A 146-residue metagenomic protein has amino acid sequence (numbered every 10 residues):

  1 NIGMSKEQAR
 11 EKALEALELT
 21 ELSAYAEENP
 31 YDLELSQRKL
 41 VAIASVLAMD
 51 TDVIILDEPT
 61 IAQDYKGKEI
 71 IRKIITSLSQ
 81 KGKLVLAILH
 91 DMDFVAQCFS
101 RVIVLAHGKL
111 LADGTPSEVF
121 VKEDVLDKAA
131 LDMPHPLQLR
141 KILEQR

Functional and structural regions predicted by a protein language model:
E7-Y25: Conserved ABC ATPase "signature" region
N29-L33: Conserved ABC ATPase signature
L89-H90: H-loop/switch region of ABC-family ATPase nucleotide-binding domains
V95-Q97: A short, surface-exposed alpha-helical micro-motif characterized by mixed small hydrophobic and charged/polar residues
H107-G108: Conserved ABC ATPase "signature" C-loop
D113-G114: ABC ATPase "signature
L126-R146: ABC ATPase nucleotide-binding domains
